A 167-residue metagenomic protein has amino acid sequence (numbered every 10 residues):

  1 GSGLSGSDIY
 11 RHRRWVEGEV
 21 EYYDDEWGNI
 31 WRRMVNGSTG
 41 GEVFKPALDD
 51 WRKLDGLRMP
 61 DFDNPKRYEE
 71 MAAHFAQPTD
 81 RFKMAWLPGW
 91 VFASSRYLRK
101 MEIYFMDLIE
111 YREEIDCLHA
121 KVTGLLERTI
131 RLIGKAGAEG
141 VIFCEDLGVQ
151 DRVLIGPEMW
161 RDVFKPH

Functional and structural regions predicted by a protein language model:
G1-R13: Segments that shape or occlude catalytic/ligand-binding pockets
S2, W27, L147: Short glycine-rich loop/turn motifs that provide flexible caps or phosphate-binding loops at active sites
G3, L48-W51, P65, L98: Low-complexity, intrinsically disordered regions enriched in charged/polar residues
Y10-D63, Q77-M84: A contiguous, low-structure linker/loop signature
D24, R33, G56-H167: Active-site loop segments of alpha/beta catalytic cores
